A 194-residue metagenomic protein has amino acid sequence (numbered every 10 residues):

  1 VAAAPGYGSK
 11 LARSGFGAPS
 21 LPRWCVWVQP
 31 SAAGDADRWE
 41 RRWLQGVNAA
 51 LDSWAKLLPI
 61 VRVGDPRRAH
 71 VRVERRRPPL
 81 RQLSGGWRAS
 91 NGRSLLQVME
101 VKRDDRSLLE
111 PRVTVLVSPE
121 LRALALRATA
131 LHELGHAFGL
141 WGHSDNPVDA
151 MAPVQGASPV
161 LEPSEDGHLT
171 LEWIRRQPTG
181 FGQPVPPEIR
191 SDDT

Functional and structural regions predicted by a protein language model:
V1-W39, L96-S107, G180-P184, R190-T194: Disordered inhibitory propeptide/activation segment of secreted metzincin zinc metalloprotease zymogens, centered on
S9, V148-D149: Flexible, active-site-adjacent loop/turn segments at secondary-structure boundaries
S14, H143, P153-V154: Surface-exposed loop/turn and secondary-structure junction residues enriched for glycine/proline
P19, S144-P147: Short, compositionally biased low-complexity segments
P30-R42, T114-A125, P153-L161: Second-shell loop/turn segments in exported
R41-A137, W141-D145: Metzincin-family zinc-dependent endopeptidase catalytic domain
A150-G182: Post-HExxH zinc-binding segment in Zn-dependent metallohydrolases
